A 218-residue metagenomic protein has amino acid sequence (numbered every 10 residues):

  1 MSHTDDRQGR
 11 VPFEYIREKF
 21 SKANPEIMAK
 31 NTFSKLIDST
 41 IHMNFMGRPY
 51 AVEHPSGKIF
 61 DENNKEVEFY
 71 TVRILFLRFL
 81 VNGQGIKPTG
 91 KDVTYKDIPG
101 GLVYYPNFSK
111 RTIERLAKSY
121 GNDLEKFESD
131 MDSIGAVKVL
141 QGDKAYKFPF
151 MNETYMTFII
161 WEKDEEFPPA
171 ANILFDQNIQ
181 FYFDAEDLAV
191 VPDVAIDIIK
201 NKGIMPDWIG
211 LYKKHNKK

Functional and structural regions predicted by a protein language model:
M1-S39, V72, F79-I134: Short Lys/Arg-enriched alpha/beta "domain-start" segment
I27-P55, V137-E162: Amphipathic, interaction-prone secondary-structure segments
R48-I74, W161-E186: Intrinsically disordered, low-complexity regulatory segments enriched in Ser/Thr/Pro and charged residues
Y50, L102, T112-I113, Q141-G142 (+2 more regions): Domain-length accessory/inserted modules outside core catalytic folds
E62, E66, V103, A117 (+2 more regions): Short, charged/polar micro-motifs that form catalytic or ligand-binding hotspots
Y70-Q84, A189-D197: Short, hydrophobic/amphipathic alpha-helical patches that form generic packing surfaces within helical domains
N122-F183: Conserved binding-pocket/active-site segment within a compact domain
E165-K218: Alpha-helical oligomerization segments
